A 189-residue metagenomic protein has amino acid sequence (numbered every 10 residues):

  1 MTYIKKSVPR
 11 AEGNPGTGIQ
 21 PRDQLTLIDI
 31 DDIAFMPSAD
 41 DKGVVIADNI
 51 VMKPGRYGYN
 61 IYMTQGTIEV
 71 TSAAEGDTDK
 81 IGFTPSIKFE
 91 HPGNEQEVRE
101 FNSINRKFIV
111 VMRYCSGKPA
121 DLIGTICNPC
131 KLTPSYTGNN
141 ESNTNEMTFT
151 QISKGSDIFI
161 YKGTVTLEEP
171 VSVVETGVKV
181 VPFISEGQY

Functional and structural regions predicted by a protein language model:
M1-Y3, Q188-Y189: Long alpha-helical, hydrophobic tracts
T2-T84, C127-N140: Solvent-exposed edge beta-strands and adjacent loop segments that serve as assembly or binding interfaces
K5-K6, K42, K53, K80 (+7 more regions): Context-gated lysine
A11, I30-I33, P92-Q96, C115-G117 (+2 more regions): Generic structural motif
T67-I126: Structured, beta-strand-rich domain cores that present glycine/charged loop surfaces used to bind extended ligands
I126-Y189: Mixed-charge, glycine-accented linear interaction segment located at domain edges/termini
